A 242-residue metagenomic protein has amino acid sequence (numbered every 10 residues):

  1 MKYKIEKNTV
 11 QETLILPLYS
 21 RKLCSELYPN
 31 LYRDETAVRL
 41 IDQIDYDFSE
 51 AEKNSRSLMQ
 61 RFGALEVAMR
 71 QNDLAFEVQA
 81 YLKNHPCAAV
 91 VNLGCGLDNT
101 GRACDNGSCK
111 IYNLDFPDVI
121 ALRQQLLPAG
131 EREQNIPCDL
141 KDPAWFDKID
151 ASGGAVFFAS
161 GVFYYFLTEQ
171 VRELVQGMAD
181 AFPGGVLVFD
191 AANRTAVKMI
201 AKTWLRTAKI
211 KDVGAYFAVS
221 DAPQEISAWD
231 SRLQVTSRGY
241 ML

Functional and structural regions predicted by a protein language model:
M1-V91, C95-C138, A151-S152: Rossmann-like AdoMet
A88-V90, G153-A159, G185: Generic beta-sheet signal
N135, A144-W145, Y165-P183: A short, conserved alpha-helix within the catalytic core of class I
P143-G153: Short amphipathic alpha-helix with an adjacent loop that forms part of the alpha/beta core around
G154-Q170: A short SAM/SAH-binding and catalytic strip from SAM-dependent methyltransferases
V156, V175-T195: Conserved beta-strand signature within the Rossmann-like core of class I S-adenosyl-L-methionine
K198-V213: Short, glycine-/aromatic-enriched active-site segment of Class I SAM-dependent methyltransferases
V213-Y240: Short alpha-helix
